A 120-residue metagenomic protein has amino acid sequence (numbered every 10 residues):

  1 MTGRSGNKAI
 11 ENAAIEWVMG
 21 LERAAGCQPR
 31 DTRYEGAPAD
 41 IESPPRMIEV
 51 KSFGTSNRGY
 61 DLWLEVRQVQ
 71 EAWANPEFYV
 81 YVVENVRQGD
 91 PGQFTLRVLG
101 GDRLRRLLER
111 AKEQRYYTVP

Functional and structural regions predicted by a protein language model:
M1-R30: Acidic-basic catalytic patches of nuclease active cores, encompassing PD-(D/E)XK and other metal-cofactor nuclease
E22, I41-G54: Conserved catalytic cores of phosphodiester-cleaving nucleases, focusing on short active-site segments
A25, V50-D102: Catalytic cores of nucleic-acid endonucleases
T32, Y79, Q114-R115: Intrinsically disordered, low-complexity segments enriched in small/polar residues
T32-P44: Beta-rich nucleic-acid/ligand-interaction surfaces
I41, V80-V83, T118-V119: C-terminal structured domain segments across diverse proteins
Q88, G92-F94, L104-P120: Non-catalytic C-terminal interaction segments of nucleic acid-processing enzymes
